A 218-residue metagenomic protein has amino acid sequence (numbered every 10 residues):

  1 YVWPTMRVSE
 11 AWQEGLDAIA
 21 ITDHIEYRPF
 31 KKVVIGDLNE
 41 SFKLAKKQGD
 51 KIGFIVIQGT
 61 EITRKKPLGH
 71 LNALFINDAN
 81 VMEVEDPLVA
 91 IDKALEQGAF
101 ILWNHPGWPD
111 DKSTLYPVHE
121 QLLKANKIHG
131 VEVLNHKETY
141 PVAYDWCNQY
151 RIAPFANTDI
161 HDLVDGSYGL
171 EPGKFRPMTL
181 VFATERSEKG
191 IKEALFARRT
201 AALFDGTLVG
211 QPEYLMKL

Functional and structural regions predicted by a protein language model:
Y1-F100, N104, S113, P117-V118 (+3 more regions): A metal-dependent hydrolase metal-coordination microenvironment
S9, K66-D78, D110-L218: Charged catalytic cores and adjacent phosphate/nucleic-acid-binding surfaces used for phosphate/nucleic-acid chemistry
P106-W108: Conserved catalytic scaffold of divalent metal-dependent phosphoesterases
